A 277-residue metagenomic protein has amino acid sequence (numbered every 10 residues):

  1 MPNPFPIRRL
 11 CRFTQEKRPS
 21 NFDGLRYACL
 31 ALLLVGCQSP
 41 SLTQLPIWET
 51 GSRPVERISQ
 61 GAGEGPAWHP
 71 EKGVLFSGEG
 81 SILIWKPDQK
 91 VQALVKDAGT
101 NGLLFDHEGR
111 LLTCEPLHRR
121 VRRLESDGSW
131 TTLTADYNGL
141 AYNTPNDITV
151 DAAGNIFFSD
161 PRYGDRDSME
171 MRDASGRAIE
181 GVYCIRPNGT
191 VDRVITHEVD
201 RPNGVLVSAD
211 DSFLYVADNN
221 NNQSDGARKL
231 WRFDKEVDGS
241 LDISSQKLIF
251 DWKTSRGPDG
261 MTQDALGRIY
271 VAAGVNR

Functional and structural regions predicted by a protein language model:
R12-L25: Intrinsically disordered, low-complexity segments enriched in serine/proline and basic residues
P40-G61, Q246-K247: A short helix->beta-strand "capping" segment at the edge of beta-propeller domains
R57-E79, D97-E115, R120, N138-I156 (+5 more regions): Beta-rich, blade/repeat-based domains predominating in secreted/periplasmic proteins but also intracellular
V74-A93: Beta-propeller domains
S81-L83, R120-R122, G181-Y183, K229-W231 (+1 more regions): A short loop-to-beta-strand structural motif that recurs across blades of beta-propeller domains
F158-G176, A217-G226: Short, conserved, GDST-rich strand-edge loop motifs in beta-rich repeat architectures
F233-L241: Short loop/turn segments immediately following beta-strands, especially the blade-tip and inter-blade linker loops
